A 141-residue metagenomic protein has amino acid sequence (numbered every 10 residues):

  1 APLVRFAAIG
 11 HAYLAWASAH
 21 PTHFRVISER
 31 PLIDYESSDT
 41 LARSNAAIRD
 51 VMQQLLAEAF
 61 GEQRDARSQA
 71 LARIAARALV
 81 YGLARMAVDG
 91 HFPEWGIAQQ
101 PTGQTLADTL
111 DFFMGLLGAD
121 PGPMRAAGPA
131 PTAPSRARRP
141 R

Functional and structural regions predicted by a protein language model:
A1-H23, N45-A47, A66, A72-A76: Hydrophobic alpha-helical connector segments
G10, L14, R49, Q53 (+1 more regions): Hydrophobic core segments within long, regular secondary-structure runs in both alpha- and beta-rich folds
E29: Phosphate-coordinating loops and pocket residues in cytosolic domains that bind phosphorylated ligands
L32: Positions that flank functional sites
Y35-A42, A46, A59-D111, D120-R141: Hydrophobic/aromatic-rich alpha-helical bundle segments in the mid-to-C-terminal region
